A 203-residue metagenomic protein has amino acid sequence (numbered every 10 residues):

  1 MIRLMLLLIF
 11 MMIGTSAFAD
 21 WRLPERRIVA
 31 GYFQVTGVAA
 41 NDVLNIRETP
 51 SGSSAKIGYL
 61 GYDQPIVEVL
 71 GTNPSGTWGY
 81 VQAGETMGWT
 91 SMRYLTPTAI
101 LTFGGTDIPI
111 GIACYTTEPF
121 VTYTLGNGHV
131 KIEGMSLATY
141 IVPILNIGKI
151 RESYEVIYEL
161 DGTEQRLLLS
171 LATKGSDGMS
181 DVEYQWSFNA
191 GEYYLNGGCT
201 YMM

Functional and structural regions predicted by a protein language model:
M1-M5: Positively charged n-region of N-terminal signal peptides that target proteins for export
A19-E48, G58-Y62, V69-N73, A99-I108 (+3 more regions): SH3-family beta-barrel domains
W21-L23, G58-T96, G178-Q185: SH3/SH3-like beta-barrel superfamily modules
R27, G104-V121, A190-T200: Tryptophan-anchored aromatic micro-motifs
I112-L168, M202: Central antiparallel beta-sheet cores of small beta-barrel/beta-sandwich binding domains
S176-G198: Short, exposed beta-strand-loop hairpins at the edges of beta-sheets in extracellular/periplasmic proteins
